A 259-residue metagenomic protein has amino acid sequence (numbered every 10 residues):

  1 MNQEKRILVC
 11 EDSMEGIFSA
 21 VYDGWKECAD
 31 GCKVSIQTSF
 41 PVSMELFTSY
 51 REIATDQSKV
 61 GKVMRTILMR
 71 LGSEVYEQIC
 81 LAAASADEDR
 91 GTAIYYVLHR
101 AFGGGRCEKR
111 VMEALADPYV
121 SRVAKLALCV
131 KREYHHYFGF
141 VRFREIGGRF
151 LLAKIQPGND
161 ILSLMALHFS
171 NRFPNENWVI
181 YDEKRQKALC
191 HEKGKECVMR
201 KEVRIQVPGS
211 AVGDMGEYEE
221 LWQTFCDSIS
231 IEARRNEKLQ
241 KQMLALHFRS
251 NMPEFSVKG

Functional and structural regions predicted by a protein language model:
M1-E4, A29-D30, I146-G147, R172-P174: Flexible, charged surface loops at secondary-structure boundaries
N2-Q57: N-terminal ordered "arm"
G16-E27, Y95-R100, L128, L164-N171 (+1 more regions): Short, hydrophobic/amphipathic alpha-helical patches that form generic packing surfaces within helical domains
Q37-H135: Charged, alpha-helical interface segments at or near domain boundaries
R51-K59, K195-P208: Acidic, Ser/Thr-rich peripheral helices and adjacent loops at domain boundaries
E77-A82, E183-K184, R235-K241: Short coil/turn segments at secondary-structure boundaries
K109-M199: Internal, well-folded beta-alpha domain core
N177, A188-K193, Q206-G259: Long, compositionally biased intrinsically disordered terminal regions
